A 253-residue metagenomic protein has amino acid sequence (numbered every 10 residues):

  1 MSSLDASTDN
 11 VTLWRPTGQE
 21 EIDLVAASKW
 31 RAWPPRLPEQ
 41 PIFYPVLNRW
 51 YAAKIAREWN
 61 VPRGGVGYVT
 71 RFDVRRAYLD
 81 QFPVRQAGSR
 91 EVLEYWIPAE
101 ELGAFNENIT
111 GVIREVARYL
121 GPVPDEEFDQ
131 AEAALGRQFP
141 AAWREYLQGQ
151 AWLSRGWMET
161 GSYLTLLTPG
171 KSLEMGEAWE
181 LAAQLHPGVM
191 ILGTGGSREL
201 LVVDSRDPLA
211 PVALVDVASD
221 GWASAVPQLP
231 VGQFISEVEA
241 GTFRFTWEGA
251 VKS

Functional and structural regions predicted by a protein language model:
S2-A32, R36-F43, W50-R118, R198: Conserved NAD+-utilizing ADP-ribose enzyme module
L4-D5, P34-R36, P62-R63, L181-A183 (+2 more regions): A general structural signal for short secondary-structure junctions and capping/turn motifs
P16-E20, F72-Y78, Q150, G161 (+3 more regions): Short, flexible beta-strand-to-coil junctions
F43-Y44, G232: Active-site scaffold segments
Y51-A52, P140, P208: General alpha-helical segment detector with a strong preference for membrane-spanning helices and helix-boundary regions
A117-L201, T242-S253: A surface-exposed partner-binding patch
D216-R244: Compact, glycine/acidic-enriched structural inserts
